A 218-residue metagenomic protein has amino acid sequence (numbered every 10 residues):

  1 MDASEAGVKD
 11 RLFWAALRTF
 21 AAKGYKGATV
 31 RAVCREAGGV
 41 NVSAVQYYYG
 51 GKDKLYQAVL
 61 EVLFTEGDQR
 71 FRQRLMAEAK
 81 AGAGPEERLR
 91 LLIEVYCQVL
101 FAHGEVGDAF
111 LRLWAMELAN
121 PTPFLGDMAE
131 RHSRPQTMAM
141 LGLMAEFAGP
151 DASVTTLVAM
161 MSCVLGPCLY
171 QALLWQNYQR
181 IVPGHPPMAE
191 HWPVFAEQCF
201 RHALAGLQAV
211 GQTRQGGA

Functional and structural regions predicted by a protein language model:
M1-G7, L75-A79, G211-A218: N-terminal intrinsically disordered/low-complexity leader segments
A6-W14, Y48-R72, M76, G126 (+1 more regions): An amphipathic alpha-helix adjacent to DNA-recognition modules
R11, T19-K54, A58-V59: Helix-turn-helix
D68, E87, T122-A148, V194-E197 (+1 more regions): Amphipathic alpha-helical packing segments from all-alpha helical-bundle domains
R72-D108, V154-V164: Hydrophobic alpha-helical connector segments
G84, S133-V158, I181, L207-Q215: Hydrophobic alpha-helical bundle segments that form small-molecule/ligand-binding pockets
H103-D127, W175-I181: Amphipathic alpha-helical segments used for helix-helix packing
A109-M116, S153-Q176, V194-Q198, H202: Hydrophobic alpha-helical segments that form the core of small-molecule binding pockets and/or dimer interfaces
